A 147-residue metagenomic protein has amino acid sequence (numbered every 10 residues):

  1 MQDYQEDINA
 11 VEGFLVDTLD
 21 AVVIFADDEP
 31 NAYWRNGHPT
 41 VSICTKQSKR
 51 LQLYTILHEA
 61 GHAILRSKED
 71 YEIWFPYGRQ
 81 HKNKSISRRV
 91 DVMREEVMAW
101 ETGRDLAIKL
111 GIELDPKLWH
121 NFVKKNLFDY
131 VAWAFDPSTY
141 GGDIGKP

Functional and structural regions predicted by a protein language model:
Q2-E6, R94, L118: Alpha-helix boundary/N-cap detector
Q2-L51, A60-S67, Y71-E72: Active-site scaffold of zinc-dependent metalloenzymes
S48-L51, V92, R104-P147: Long, well-structured alpha-helical subdomains associated with metal-dependent extracellular/ecto-lumenal hydrolases
A63, M98-E101, D105, K109: Charged/polar positions on well-ordered alpha helices
R66-M98: Post-HEXXH active-site segment of zinc metalloproteases
